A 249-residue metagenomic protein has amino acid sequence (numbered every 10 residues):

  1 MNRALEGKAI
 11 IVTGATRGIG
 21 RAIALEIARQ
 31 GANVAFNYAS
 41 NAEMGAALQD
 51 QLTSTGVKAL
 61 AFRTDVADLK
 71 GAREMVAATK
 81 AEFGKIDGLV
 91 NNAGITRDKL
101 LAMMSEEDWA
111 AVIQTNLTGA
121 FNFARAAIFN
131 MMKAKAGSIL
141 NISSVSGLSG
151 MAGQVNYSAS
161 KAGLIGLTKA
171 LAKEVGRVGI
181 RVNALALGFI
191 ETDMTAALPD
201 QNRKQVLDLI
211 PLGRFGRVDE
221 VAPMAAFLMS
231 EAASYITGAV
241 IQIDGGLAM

Functional and structural regions predicted by a protein language model:
A9, T16-G18: Conserved glycine-rich cofactor-binding loop
Q30-A47: Conserved glycine-rich Rossmann-like NAD(P)H-binding loop of the short-chain dehydrogenase/reductase
L100-L101, D108-I113, T195, V206: Substrate-binding pocket helix/loop in short-chain dehydrogenase/reductase
F121, R214-I243, A248: C-terminal substrate-recognition "lid" of short-chain dehydrogenase/reductases
A124, S160, T168: Active-site helix of classical SDR
F129, K173-R177, S234: Alpha-helical segment proximal to the catalytic Tyr-Lys
S144: Residue(s) in the substrate-gating loop at a strand-loop-helix junction that position the organic substrate next
